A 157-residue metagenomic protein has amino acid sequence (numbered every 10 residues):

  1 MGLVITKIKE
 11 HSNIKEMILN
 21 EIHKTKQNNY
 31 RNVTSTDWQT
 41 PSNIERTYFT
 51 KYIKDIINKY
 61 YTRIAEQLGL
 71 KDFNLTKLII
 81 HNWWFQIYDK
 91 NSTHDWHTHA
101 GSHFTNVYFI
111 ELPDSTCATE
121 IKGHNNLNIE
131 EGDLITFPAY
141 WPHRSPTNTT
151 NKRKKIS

Functional and structural regions predicted by a protein language model:
M1-T76, T93: Non-heme Fe(II)/2-oxoglutarate
V4-T6, R153-I156: Generic low-polarity alpha-helical segments
L70-T147, K152-K155: Catalytic core of non-heme Fe(II) oxygenases with the double-stranded beta-helix
